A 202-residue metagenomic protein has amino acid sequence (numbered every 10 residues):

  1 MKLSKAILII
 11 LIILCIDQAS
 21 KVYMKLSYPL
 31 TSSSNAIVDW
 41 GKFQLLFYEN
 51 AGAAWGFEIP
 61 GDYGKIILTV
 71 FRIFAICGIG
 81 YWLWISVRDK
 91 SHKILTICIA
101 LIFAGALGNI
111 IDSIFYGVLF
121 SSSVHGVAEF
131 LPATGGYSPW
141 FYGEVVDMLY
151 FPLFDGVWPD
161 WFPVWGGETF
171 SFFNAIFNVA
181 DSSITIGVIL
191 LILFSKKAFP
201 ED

Functional and structural regions predicted by a protein language model:
M1-D202: Alpha-helical transmembrane bundles and membrane-interface segments of multipass inner-membrane proteins
